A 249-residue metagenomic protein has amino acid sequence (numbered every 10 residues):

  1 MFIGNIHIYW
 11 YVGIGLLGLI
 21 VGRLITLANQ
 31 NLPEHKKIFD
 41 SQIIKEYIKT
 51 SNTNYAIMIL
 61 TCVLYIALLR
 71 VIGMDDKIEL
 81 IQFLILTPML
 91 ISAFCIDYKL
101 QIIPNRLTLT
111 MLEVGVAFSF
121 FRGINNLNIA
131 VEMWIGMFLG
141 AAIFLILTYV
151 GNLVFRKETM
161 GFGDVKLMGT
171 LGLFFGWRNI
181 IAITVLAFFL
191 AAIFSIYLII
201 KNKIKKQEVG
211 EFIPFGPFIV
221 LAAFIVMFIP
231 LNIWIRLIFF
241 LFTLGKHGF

Functional and structural regions predicted by a protein language model:
M1-F249: A membrane-topology feature that recognizes alpha-helical transmembrane segments and their immediate juxtamembrane
